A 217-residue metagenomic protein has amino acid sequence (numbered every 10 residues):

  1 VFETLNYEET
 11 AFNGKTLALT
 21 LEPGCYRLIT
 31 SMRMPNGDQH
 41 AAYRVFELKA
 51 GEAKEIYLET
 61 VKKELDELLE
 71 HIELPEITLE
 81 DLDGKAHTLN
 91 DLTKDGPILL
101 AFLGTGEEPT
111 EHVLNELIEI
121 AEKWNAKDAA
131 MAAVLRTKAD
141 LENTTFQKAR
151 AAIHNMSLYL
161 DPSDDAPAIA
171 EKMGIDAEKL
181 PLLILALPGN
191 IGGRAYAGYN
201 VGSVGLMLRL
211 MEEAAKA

Functional and structural regions predicted by a protein language model:
V1-T16: Short, acidic Ser/Thr/Gly-rich low-complexity loop/linker segments typical of extracellular and cell-surface proteins
E9, M32-E59: Structured interaction patches on ligand/partner-binding surfaces of diverse proteins
A18-L21, D91: Short, flexible loop/turn segments at beta-strand junctions in immunoglobulin-like and fibronectin type III
E22-P35: A short, solvent-exposed beta-strand micro-motif common in secreted/extracellular proteins
A53-N90: N-terminal "domain-start" segment that seeds a small globular fold
T88-L117: Short active-site neighborhood of thiol/selenol oxidoreductases, capturing the structured segment around
G106-I153, S163-E171: Structural microenvironment flanking redox-active thiols in thiol-disulfide oxidoreductases
A152-H154, D161-E212: Thiol/disulfide oxidoreductase modules built on the thioredoxin-like
